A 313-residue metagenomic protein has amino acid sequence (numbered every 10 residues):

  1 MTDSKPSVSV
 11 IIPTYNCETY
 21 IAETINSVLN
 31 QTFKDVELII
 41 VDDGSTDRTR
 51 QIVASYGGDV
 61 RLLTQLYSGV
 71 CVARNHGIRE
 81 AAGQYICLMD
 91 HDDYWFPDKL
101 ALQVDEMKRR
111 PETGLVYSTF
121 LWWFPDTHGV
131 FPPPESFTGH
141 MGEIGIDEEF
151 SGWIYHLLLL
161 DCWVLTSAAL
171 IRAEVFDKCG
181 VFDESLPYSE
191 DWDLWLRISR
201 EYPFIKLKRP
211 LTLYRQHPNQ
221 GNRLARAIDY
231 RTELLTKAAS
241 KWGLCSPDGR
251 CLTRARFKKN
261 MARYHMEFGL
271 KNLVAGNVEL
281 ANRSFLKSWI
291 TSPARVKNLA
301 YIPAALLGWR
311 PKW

Functional and structural regions predicted by a protein language model:
M1-L29: N-proximal low-complexity "stem/linker" segments adjacent to membrane-targeting elements
T19-A22, S45-S55, Y94, D98: Acidic helix N-cap motif at the loop->helix transition within catalytic regions of sugar-transfer enzymes
S27, K34, D42-Q51, Y67-S68 (+1 more regions): A conserved acidic beta->alpha catalytic loop
Q65-A81, H91, L102, W153: Glycine-rich, basic loop-to-helix element that forms the pyrophosphate-binding segment of sugar-nucleotide handling
R79, S118, F137-E233: Conserved nucleotide-sugar donor-binding catalytic segment
I86: Short aromatic/hydrophobic "clamp" motif used to bind/position activated sugar donors
D98-F137: Conserved donor NDP-sugar-binding/catalytic core segment of glycosyltransferases
Y202, P210-P218, R223-D248, V274-T291: Catalytic core of nucleotide-sugar-dependent glycosyltransferases
